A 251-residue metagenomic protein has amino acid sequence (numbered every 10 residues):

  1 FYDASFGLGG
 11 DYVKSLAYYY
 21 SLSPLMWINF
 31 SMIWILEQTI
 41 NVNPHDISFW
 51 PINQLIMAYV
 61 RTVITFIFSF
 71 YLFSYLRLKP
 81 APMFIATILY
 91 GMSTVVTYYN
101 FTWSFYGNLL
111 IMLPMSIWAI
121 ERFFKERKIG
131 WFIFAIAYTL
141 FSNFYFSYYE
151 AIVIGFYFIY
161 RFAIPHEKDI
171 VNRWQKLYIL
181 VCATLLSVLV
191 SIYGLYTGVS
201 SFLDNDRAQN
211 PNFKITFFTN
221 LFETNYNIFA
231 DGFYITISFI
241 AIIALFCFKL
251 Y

Functional and structural regions predicted by a protein language model:
F1-F66, I88, M92-N100, S104-L110 (+2 more regions): Membrane-interface coil-to-helix junctions
G9-G10, Y18-W34, Q175-Y251: Periplasmic/ER-lumenal interhelical loops and adjacent helix-loop junctions in multi-pass membrane proteins
N43-I47, R77, F124-E126, N172-R173: Helix-boundary and loop/linker segments of multi-pass membrane transporters
I47-M57, S116, I129, K176 (+1 more regions): Membrane-interface helix-boundary signature
N53-I56, R77-K79, W103, R122-K125 (+1 more regions): Short, amphipathic, aromatic/basic-enriched membrane-interface segments that mark the entry/exit of transmembrane
V63-L72, A81-A163, I179-V199, D204: Membrane-embedded helix bundles of polyisoprenyl
L76-A81, D169-V181: Membrane-interfacial loop-to-helix junctions in multi-pass inner-membrane proteins
R77, A119-K125, F158-D169, I243-Y251: Structural signal for the C-terminal ends of transmembrane alpha-helices and the immediately following loop
